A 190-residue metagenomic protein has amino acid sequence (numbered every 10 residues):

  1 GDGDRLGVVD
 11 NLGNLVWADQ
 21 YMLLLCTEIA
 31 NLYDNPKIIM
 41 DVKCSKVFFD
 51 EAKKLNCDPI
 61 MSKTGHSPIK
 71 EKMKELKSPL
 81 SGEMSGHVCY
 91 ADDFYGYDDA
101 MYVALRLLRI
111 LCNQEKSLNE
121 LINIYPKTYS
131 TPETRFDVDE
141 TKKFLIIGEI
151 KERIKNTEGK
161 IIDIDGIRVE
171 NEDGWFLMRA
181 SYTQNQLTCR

Functional and structural regions predicted by a protein language model:
G1, L12-G13, Y21, K43 (+1 more regions): Short, ordered loop/turn segments at secondary-structure junctions
G1, L15-M22, F94-D99: Short glycine/threonine-rich catalytic loop with a Thr-x-Gly-x-Asp
G1-R5, S85-H87: Short glycine-rich anion-binding loops that position phosphate/pyrophosphate groups of nucleotides and phosphorylated
R5-M22, F48-F49: Short Gly/Thr/Asp-enriched flexible loops that form oxyanion-binding sites at enzyme active sites
Q20-P36: Structural motif
N31-R190: Phosphate-binding and adjacent anionic-ligand microenvironments
